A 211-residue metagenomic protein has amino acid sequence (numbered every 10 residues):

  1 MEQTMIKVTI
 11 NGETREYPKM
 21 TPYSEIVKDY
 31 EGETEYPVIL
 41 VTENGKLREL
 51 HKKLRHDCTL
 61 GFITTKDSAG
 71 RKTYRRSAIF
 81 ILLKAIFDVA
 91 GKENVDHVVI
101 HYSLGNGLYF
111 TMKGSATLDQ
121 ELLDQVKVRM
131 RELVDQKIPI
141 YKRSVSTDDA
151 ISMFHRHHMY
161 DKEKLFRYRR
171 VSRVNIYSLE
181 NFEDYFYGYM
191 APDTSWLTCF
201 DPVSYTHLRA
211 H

Functional and structural regions predicted by a protein language model:
E2-G12: Eukaryote-biased recognition of intrinsically disordered, low-complexity regulatory segments
E13-T21: Short, contiguous acidic and Ser/Thr-rich linear segments
T21-E31: Short amphipathic, charge-patterned alpha-helical segments
V27, R71-V89, I100: Active/ligand-binding-proximal structured segments within catalytic/core domains that scaffold catalytic residues
V38-H51: Short acidic beta-strand-loop surface patches of small beta-rich interaction domains
L104, K113-Y205: Non-catalytic interaction/regulatory segments
T206-H211: Conserved small/polar residues in nucleotide/adenosyl-binding loops
